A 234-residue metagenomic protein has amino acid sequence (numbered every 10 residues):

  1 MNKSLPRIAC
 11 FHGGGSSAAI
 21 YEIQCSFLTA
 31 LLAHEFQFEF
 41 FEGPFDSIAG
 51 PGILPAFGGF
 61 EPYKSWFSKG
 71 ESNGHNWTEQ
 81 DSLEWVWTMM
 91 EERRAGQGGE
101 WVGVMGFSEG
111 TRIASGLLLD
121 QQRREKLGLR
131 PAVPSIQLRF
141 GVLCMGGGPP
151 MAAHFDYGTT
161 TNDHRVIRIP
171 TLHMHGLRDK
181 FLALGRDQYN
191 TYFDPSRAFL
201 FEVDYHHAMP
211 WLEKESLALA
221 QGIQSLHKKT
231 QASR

Functional and structural regions predicted by a protein language model:
N2-E100: Serine-hydrolase catalytic machinery in alpha/beta-hydrolase-like enzymes
A9-G14, M145, H175-G176: The conserved beta1-alpha1 loop
I23-S26, F155-G158, F181-T191: Short alpha-helix in the alpha/beta-hydrolase fold that links the catalytic acid
M105-G110, A114: Gly/Ala-rich beta-loop-alpha elbow adjacent to hydrolase catalytic centers
K126-G147: A conserved short beta-strand
P149-M151, G176-A183, H206-A208: Acidic catalytic loop of the alpha/beta-hydrolase fold
V166-I167, L172-H175: Short beta-strand/loop motif that positions the catalytic acidic residue of the alpha/beta-hydrolase fold
P195-R234: C-terminal catalytic histidine-bearing segment of alpha/beta-hydrolase fold enzymes
